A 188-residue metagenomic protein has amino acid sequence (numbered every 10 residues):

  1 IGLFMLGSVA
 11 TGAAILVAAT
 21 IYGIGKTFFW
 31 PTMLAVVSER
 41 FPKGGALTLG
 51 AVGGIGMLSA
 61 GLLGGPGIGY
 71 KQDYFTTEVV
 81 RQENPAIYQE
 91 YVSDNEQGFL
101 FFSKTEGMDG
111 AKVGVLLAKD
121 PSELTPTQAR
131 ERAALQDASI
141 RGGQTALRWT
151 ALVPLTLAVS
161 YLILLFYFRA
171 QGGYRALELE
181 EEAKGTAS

Functional and structural regions predicted by a protein language model:
I1-A10: C-terminal ends and interior cores of transmembrane alpha-helices in multi-pass membrane transporters/permeases
G2-L3, A18-A19, A158-Y161: A generic transmembrane-helix signature of 12-TM secondary carrier transporters
A14-F29: Hydrophobic core of transmembrane alpha-helices in multi-pass small-molecule transporters, especially MFS/SLC-type
T20, I24, A51-G54, A151 (+1 more regions): Residue-level signature of the transmembrane alpha-helical core of multi-pass small-molecule transporters
F28-F41, T48: Intracellular juxtamembrane helix-capping segments at the cytosolic ends of symmetry-related transmembrane helices
G44-T76: A late C-terminal transmembrane helix in Major Facilitator Superfamily
P66-R148, S188: Low-complexity, proline/glycine-enriched hydrophobic segments characteristic of transmembrane helices
N84-A86, Q144-F166: Symmetry-related core transmembrane helices of the 12-TM Major Facilitator Superfamily/SLC fold
